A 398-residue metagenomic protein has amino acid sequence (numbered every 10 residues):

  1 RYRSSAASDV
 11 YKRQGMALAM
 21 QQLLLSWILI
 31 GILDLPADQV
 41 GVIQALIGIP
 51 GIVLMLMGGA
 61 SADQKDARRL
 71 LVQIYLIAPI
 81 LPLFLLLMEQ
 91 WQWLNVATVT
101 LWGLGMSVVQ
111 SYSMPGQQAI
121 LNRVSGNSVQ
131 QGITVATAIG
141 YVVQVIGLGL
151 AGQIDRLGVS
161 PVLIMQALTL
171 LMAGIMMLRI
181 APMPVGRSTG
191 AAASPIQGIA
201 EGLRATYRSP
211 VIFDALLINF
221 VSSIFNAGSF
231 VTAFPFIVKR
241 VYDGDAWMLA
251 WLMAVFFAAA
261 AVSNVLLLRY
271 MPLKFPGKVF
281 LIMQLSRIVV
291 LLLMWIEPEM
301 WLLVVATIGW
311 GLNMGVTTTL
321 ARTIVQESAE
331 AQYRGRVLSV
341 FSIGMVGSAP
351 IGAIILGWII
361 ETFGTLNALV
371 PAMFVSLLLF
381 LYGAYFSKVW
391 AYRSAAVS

Functional and structural regions predicted by a protein language model:
R1-A7, Y11: Single conserved hydrophobic/aromatic residue that forms the stacking wall/gate of nucleotide- or nucleobase-binding
M20-L23, L157-I164, R204-N264: A single, central transmembrane helix in multi-pass transporters
L24-G51: Extracellular/periplasmic helix-loop-helix junction of adjacent transmembrane segments in MFS-like secondary
G41-I43, I52-G58, A62-Q64, R68-I80 (+4 more regions): C-terminal transmembrane bundle of multi-pass solute transporters/carriers
I47, A136-V143, F256, F341-M345: Structural signature of transmembrane alpha-helices in multi-pass secondary transporters
W91, G140-M177: Helix-loop-helix hairpin linking two adjacent transmembrane segments in secondary transporters
Q92, R123, T169-A193, A384-V397: Helix-loop junctions on the cytosolic side of multi-pass membrane transporters, especially the intracellular loop
W102-V142: Cytoplasmic helix-loop-helix junction between adjacent transmembrane helices in 12-TM secondary transporters
